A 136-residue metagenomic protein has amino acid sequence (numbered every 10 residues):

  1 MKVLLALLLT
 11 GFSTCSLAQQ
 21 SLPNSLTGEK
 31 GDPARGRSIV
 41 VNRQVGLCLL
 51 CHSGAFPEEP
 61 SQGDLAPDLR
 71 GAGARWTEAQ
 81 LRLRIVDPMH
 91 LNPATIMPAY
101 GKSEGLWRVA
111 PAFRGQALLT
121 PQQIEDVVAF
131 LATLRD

Functional and structural regions predicted by a protein language model:
M1-L4: Positively charged n-region of N-terminal signal peptides that target proteins for export
S13-T14: N-terminal signal peptide c-region/cleavage motif recognized by signal peptidases
Q19-R43: Electrostatic cytochrome c docking/interface patches
E29-K30, S53-H90, I96-A110: Gly/Gly-Pro-rich "capping" loops immediately C-terminal to redox-active cysteine motifs in periplasmic/lumenal
A34-L49, P60-G63, Q116-Q122: Sequence context surrounding c-type heme c attachment/ligation sites in exported
R35-I39, D68, W76, Q80 (+3 more regions): Extracytoplasmic/secreted proteins, especially bacterial periplasmic and envelope-associated proteins
G36, Q44-A55, L81, V127 (+1 more regions): The canonical Cys-X-X-Cys-His
K102-D136: C-terminal capping alpha-helices of c-type cytochrome domains
